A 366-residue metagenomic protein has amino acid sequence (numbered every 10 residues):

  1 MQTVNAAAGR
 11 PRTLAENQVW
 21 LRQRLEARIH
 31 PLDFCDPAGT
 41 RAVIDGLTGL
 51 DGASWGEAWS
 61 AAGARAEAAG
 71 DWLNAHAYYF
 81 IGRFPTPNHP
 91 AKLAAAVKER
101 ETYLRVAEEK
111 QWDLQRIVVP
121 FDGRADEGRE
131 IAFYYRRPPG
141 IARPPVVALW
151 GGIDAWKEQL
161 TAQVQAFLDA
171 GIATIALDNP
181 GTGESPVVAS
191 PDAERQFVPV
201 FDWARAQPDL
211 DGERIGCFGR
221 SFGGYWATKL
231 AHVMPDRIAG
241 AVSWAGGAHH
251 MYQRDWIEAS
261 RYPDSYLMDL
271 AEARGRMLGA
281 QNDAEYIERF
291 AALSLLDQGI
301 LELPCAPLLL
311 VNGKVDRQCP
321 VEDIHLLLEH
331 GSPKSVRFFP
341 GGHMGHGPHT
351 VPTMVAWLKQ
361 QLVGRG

Functional and structural regions predicted by a protein language model:
G52, W59, A94-G140: N-terminal cap/lid segment of alpha/beta-hydrolase-fold proteins
R143-G152: Short beta-strand element of the alpha/beta-hydrolase
Q159, A166, V187-L210: Alpha/beta-hydrolase active-site loop
F167-E184: Conserved alpha/beta-hydrolase
H232-R289, A306, F338: Hydrolase active-site cap/lid region
L303-C305, L310-N312: Short beta-strand/loop motif that positions the catalytic acidic residue of the alpha/beta-hydrolase fold
R317-D323, H346: Conserved alpha/beta-hydrolase "acid-adjacent" motif
E329-G345: Catalytic histidine neighborhood in serine/cysteine hydrolases with alpha/beta-hydrolase-type architecture
